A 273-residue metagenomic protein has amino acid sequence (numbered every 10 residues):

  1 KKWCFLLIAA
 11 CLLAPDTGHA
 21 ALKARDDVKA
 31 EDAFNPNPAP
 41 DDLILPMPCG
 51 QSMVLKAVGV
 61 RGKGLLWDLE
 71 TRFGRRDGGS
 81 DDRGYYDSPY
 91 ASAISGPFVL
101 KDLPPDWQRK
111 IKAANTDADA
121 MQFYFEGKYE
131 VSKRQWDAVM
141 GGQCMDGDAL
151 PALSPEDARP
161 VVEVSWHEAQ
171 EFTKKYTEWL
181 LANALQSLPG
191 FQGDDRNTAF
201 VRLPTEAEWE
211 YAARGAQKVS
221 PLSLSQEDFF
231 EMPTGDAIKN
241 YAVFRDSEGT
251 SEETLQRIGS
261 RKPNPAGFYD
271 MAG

Functional and structural regions predicted by a protein language model:
K1-F5: Bacterial N-terminal signal peptides that target proteins for export
L6-L12: Bacterial N-terminal signal peptides
P15-L203, A207: Extended beta-strand/loop cores of jelly-roll/beta-sandwich
E168-A272: Functional-site microenvironments in short loops/helix caps that host divalent-cation chemistry
